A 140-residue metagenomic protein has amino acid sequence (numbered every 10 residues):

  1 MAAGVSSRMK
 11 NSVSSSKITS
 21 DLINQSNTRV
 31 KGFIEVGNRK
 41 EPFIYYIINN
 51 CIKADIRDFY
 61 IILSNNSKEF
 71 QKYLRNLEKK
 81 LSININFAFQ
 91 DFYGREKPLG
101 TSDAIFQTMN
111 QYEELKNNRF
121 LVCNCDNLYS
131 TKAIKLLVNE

Functional and structural regions predicted by a protein language model:
M1-V5: Glycine-rich His-Gly loop
S6-N27, E35-R119: Conserved N-terminal catalytic core of the sugar/cofactor nucleotidyltransferase
V30: Active-site neighborhood of HAD-like aspartate-dependent phosphohydrolases
C123-N124: Active-site acidic Asp-centered loop
N127-Y129: A short, conserved beta-strand element in the Rossmann-like catalytic core that flanks the donor/metal-binding loop
T131-E140: Conserved donor-nucleotide/metal-binding helix-loop-beta segment in metal-dependent transferases, i.e., the alpha-helix
